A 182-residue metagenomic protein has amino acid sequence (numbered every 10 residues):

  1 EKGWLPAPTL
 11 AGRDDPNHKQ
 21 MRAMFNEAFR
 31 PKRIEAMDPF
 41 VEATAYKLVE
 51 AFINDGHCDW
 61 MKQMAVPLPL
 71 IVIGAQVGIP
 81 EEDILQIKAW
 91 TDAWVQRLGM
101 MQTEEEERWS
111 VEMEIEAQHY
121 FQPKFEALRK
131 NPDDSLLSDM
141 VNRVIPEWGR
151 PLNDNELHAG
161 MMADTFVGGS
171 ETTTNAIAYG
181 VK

Functional and structural regions predicted by a protein language model:
E1-M61, L70-K88, D92-T103, E107-E112 (+2 more regions): Active-site substrate-recognition loop segments, prototypically the cytochrome P450 B′-helix/B-C loop
P16, H57-A65, P151-L157, E171: Structural motif
M21, A65, T173-I177: Catalytic-loop motifs flanking and including active-site residues across diverse enzymes
E35-E50, Q118-G160: Helix-hairpin-helix/helix-loop-helix acidic hairpins
A43, M64-V72, A89, S135 (+3 more regions): Amphipathic alpha-helical interaction segments
P69, F121, G169: Conserved hydrophobic/aromatic pocket- or pore-lining residues that grip, position, or stack substrates in active sites
M113, A117: Active-site-adjacent helix/loop patches that line small-molecule binding or acyl-intermediate pockets
H158-F166, S170-K182: Cytochrome P450 catalytic-core helices
